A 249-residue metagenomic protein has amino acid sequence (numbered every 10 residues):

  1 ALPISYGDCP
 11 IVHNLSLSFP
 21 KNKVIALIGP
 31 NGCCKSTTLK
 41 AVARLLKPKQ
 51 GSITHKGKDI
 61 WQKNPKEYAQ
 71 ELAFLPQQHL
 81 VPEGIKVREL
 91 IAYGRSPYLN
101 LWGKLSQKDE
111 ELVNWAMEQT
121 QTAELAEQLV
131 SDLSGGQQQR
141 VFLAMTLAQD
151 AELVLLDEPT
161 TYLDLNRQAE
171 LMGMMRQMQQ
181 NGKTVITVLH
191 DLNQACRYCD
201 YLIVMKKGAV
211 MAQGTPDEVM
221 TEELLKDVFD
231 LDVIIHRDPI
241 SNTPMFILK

Functional and structural regions predicted by a protein language model:
I28-P30: The feature captures the beta-strand-to-loop junction immediately N-terminal to the Walker
A43: Helix-to-loop junction immediately C-terminal to a conserved catalytic motif
G51-D59, Y68: Conserved ABC transporter NBD signature motif
A92, Q107-L125: Conserved ABC ATPase "signature" region
K104, L129-L133: Conserved ABC ATPase signature
V154-E158: Catalytic Walker B motif of ABC-type/P-loop ATPase nucleotide-binding domains
